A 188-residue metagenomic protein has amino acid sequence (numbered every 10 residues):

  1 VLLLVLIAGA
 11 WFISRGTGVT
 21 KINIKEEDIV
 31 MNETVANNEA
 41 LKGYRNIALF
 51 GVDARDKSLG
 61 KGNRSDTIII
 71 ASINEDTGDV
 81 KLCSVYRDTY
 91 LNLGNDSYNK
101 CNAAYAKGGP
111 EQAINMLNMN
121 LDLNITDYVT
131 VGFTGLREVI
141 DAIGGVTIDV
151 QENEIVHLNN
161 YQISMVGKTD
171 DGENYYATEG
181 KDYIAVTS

Functional and structural regions predicted by a protein language model:
V1-G78: Entry/capping segment at the start of metal-dependent catalytic domains with acidic active-site entry clusters
E39, D141-S188: Flexible, polar/acidic helix-loop-strand segments at domain edges
K42-R45, N63-I68, T77-V85, D96-Y98 (+4 more regions): Extracytoplasmic
V52-R55, I73-D76, V85-Y90, A106 (+3 more regions): Solvent-exposed coil/turn segments that connect beta secondary-structure elements in extracytoplasmic/periplasmic
D56-L59, N99-K107, N120-D127: Second-shell loop/turn segments in exported
K57, V80, N92-L93, E138: Conserved protein kinase catalytic core
K81-G108, G167: Flexible, solvent-exposed short loops/turns enriched in glycine
M116-M119, R137-I143: Short helices/loops that flank or line small-molecule/ion binding pockets
